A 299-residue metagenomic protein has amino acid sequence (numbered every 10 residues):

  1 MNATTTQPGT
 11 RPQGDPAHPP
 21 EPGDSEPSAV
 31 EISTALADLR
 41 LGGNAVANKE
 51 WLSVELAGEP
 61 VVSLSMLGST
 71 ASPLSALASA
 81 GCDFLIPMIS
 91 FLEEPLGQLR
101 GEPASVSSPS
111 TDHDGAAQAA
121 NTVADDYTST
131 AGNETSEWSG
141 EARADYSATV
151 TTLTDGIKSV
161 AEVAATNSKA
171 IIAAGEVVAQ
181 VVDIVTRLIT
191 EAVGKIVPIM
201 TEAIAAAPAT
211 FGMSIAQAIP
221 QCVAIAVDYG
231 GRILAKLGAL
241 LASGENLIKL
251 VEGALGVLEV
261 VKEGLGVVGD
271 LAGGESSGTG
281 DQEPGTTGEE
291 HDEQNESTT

Functional and structural regions predicted by a protein language model:
M1-S72: Extreme N-terminal leader/anchor segments
A3-A17, E102, W138-G140, A164-G175 (+1 more regions): Proteins with a high burden of low-complexity, intrinsically disordered sequence enriched in S/T/G/P/A and R, requiring
T5-Q7, N133, G244-T299: Amphipathic, membrane-inserting segments
S33, G42-A45, S53, A57 (+3 more regions): Alpha-helical hydrophobic membrane-insertion segments
T34-D38, S79, S90, K249 (+2 more regions): Polar/charged alpha-helical tracts
G42, K49, E137, L271-G274: Surface-exposed polar/charged interaction patches
V61-I89, E93-L96, P103, S107-D114 (+2 more regions): Amphipathic alpha-helical hairpins/coiled-coils and adjacent low-complexity
